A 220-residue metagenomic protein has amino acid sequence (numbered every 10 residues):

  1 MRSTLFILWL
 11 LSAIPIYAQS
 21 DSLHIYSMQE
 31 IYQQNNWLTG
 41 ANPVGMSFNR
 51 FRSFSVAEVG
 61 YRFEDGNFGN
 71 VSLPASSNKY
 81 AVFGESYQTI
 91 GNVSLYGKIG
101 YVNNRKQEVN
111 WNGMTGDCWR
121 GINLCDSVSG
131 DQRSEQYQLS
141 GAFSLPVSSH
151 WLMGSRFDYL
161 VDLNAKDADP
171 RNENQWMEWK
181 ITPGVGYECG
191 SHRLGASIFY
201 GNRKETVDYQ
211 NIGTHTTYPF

Functional and structural regions predicted by a protein language model:
M1-L23: Bacterial Sec-dependent N-terminal signal peptides
F51-S55, G91-G97, S149-M153, G190-A196: Outer-envelope beta-barrel architecture signal
S53, S76-V82, R133-L139, P170-I181: Residues that define the transmembrane beta-barrel architecture of outer-membrane proteins
S55-F63, G97-N103, S155-V161, A196-N202: Transmembrane beta-barrel strands of outer-membrane/channel proteins
G66-F68, K106-N110, N164-A168, E205-Y209: Outer-membrane beta-barrel proteins
N67-S72, N123-S129, A165-R171: Extracellular loop and loop/strand-boundary signature of outer-membrane beta-barrel proteins
V82-Q88, L139-L145, I181-Y187: Residues on the lipid-exposed face of transmembrane beta-strands in outer-membrane beta-barrel proteins
N112-W119, P170-W176, N211-P219: Flexible, surface-exposed loop regions and adjacent strand-edge segments of Gram-negative outer-membrane beta-barrel
